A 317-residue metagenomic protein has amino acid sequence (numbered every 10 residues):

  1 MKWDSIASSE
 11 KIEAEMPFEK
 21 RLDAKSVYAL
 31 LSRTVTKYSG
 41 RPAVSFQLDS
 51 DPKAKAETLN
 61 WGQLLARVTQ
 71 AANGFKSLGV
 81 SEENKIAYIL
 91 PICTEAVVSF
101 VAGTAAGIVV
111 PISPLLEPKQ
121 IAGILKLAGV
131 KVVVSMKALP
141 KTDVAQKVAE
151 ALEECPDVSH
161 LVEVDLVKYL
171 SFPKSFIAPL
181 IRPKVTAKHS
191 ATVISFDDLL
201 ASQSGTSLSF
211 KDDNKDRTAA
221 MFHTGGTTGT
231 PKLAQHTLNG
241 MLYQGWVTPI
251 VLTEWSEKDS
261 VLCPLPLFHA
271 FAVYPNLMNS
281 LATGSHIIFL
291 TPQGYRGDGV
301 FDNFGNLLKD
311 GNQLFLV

Functional and structural regions predicted by a protein language model:
K2-S5, R21-Q47, A66, A219: A short N-terminal helical cap/helix-turn-helix that marks the beginning of AMP-binding/adenylate-forming
S39-P42, E163, K174-S175, R182-H223 (+2 more regions): Conserved pre-ATP/AMP-binding loop-to-beta segment of ANL
G40, V44-C93, V97-V101, E117-A122 (+3 more regions): Conserved AMP-binding/adenylate-forming core of the ANL superfamily
L48, L90, V110-K126, K137-D143 (+2 more regions): ATP-dependent adenylate-forming carboxylate-activation enzymes
T58-G62, F210-K211, A219-W246: Conserved AMP-binding A3 loop
L65-Q70, L199-S204, K215, A234-S256: Conserved structural elements of the adenylate-forming
T104, L242-S260, F268-L314: Conserved AMP-binding/adenylation subdomain of ANL enzymes
I108-F196: Structural core segment of the AMP-binding/adenylate-forming
